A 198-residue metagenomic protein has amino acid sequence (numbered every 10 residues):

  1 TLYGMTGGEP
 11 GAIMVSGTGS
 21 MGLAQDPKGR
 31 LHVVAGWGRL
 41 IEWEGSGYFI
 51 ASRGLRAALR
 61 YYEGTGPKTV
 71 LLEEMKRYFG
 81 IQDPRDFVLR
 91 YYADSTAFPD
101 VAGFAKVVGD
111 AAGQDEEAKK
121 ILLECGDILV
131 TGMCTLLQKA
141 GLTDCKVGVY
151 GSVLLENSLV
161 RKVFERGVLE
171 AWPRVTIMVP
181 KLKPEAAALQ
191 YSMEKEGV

Functional and structural regions predicted by a protein language model:
T1-T69, E73: Phosphate-binding/catalytic loop of phosphoryl-transfer enzymes
M5-A12, L55-V198: ATP-binding/phosphotransfer module of carbohydrate and carboxylate kinases, centering on a glycine-rich
